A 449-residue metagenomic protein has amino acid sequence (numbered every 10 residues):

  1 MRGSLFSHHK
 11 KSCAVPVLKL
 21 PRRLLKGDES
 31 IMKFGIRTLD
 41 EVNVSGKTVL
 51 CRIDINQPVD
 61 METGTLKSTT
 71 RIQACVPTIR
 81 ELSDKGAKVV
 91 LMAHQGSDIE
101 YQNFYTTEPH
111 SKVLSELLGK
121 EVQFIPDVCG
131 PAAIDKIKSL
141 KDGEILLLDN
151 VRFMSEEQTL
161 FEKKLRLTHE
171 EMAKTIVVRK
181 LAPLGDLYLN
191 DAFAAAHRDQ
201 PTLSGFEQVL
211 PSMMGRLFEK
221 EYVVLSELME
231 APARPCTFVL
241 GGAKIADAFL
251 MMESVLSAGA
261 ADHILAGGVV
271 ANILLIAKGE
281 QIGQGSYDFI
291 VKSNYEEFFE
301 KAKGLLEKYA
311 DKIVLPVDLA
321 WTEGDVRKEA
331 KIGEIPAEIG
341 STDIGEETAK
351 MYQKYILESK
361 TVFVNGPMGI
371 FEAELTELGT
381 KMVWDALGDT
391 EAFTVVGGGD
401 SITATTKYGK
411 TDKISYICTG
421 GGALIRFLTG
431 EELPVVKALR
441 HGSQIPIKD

Functional and structural regions predicted by a protein language model:
H8-H9: Intrinsic-disorder-associated, low-complexity terminal segments enriched in Asp/Asn/His/Tyr and depleted of Lys/Arg
L20: Cationic, low-complexity basic patches in intrinsically disordered or flexible, solvent-exposed regions
G27-D449: Active-site loop-to-helix "anion-binding N-cap" substructures in soluble metabolic enzymes
